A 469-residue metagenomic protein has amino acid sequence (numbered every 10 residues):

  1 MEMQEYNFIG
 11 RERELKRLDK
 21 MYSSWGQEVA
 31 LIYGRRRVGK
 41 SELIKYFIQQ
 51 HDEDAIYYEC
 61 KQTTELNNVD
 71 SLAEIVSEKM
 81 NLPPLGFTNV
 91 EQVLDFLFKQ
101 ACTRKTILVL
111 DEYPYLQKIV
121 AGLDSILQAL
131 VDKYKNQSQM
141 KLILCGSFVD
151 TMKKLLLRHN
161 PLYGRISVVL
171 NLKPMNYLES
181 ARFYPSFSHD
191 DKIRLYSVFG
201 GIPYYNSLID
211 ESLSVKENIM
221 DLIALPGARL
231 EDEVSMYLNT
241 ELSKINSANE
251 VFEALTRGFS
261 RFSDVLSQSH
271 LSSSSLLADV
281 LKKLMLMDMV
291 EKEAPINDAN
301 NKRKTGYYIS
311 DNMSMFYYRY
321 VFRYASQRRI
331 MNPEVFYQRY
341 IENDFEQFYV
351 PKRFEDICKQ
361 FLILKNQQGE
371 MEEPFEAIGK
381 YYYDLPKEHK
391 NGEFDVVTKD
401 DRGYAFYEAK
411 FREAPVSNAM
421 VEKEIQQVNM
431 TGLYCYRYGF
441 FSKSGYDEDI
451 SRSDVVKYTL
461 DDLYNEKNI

Functional and structural regions predicted by a protein language model:
Y33, R37, I119, A129-H159: Sensor-1/coupling segment of RecA-like P-loop NTPase cores
K40: Conserved lysine of the Walker
A55-I56, Q62-P84, F98: Conserved NTP-binding/hydrolysis module of P-loop NTPases
L97-L123, L127: Conserved P-loop NTPase "ATPase switch" module shared by AAA+ and STAND
M152-A248: Interdomain motor-coupling "hinge/lid" segment immediately C-terminal to the ATP-binding subdomain of NTP-driven enzymes
E211, K216-N391: Accessory nucleic acid-recognition modules appended to NTPase machines
L362, F394-E413, E424, Y438: Conserved catalytic cores of phosphodiester-cleaving nucleases, focusing on short active-site segments
G439-I469: Domain-level recognition of nuclease-like catalytic cores that cleave nucleotide substrates
